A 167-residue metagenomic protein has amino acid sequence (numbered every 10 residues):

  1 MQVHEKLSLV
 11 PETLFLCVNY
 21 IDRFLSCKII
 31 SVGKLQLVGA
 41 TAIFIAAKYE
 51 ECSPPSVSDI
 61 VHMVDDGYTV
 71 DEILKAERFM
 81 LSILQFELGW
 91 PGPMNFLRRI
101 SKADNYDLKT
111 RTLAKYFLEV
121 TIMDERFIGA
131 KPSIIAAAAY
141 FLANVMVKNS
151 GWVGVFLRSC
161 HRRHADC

Functional and structural regions predicted by a protein language model:
M1-C167: Acidic, serine/threonine-rich low-complexity regulatory regions at protein termini of eukaryotic cell-cycle
